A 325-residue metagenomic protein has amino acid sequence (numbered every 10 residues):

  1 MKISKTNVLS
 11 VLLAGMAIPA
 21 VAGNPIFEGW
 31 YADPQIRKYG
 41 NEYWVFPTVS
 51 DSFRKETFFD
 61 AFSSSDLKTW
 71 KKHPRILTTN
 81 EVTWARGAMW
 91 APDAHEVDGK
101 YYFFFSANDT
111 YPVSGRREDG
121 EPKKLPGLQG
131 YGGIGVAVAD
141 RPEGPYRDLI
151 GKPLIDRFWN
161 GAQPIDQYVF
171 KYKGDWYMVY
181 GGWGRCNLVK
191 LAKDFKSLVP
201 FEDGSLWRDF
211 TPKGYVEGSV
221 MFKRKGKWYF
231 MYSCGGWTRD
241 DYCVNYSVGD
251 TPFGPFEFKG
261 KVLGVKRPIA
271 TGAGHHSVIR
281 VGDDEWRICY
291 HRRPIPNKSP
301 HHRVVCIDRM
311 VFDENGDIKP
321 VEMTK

Functional and structural regions predicted by a protein language model:
M1-L9: Bacterial N-terminal signal peptides that target proteins for export
I3, A20-K325: Carbohydrate-active catalytic/glycan-binding domains of CAZyme proteins, especially the secreted or lumenal ectodomains
S10-P19: Bacterial N-terminal signal peptides
